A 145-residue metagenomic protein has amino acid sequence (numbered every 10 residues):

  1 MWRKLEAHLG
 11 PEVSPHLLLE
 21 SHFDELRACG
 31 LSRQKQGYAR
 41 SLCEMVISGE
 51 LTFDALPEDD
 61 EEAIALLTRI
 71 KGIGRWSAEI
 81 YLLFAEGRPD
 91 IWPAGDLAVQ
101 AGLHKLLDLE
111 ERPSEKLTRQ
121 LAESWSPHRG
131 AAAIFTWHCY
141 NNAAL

Functional and structural regions predicted by a protein language model:
M1-R69: Alpha-helical ds-nucleic-acid-binding substructure associated with the helix-hairpin-helix region of base-excision DNA
R75-L145: C-terminal accessory module of base-excision DNA glycosylases/AP lyases that mediates lesion recognition and DNA
